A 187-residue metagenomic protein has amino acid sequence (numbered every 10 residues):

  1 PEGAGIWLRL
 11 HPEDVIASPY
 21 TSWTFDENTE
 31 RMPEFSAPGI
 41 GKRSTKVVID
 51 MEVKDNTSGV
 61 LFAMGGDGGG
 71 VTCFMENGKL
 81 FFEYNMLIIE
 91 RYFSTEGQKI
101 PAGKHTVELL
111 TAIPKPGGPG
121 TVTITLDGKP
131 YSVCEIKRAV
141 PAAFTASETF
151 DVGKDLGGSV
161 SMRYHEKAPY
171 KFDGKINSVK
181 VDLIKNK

Functional and structural regions predicted by a protein language model:
P1-K187: Extracellular glycan-associated modules
